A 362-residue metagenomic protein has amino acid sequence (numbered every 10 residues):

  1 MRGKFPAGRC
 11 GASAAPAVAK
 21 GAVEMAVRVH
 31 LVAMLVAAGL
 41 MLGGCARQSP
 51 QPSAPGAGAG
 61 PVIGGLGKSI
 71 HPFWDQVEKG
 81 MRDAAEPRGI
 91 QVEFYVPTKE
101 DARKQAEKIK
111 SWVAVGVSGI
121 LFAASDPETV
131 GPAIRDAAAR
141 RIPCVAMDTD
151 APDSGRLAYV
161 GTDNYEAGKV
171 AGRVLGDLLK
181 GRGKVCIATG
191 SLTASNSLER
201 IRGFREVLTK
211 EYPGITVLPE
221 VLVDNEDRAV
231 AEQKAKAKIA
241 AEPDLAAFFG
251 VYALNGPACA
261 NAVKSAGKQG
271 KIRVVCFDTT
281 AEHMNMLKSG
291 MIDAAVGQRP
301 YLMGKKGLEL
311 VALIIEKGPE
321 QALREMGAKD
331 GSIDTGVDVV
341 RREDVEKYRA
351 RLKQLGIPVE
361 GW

Functional and structural regions predicted by a protein language model:
M1-V62, R135-I142, G361-W362: Short, low-complexity disordered leader/linker segments with a strong preference for bacterial N-terminal type II
C45, A54-A59, S195-N196, V207-T209 (+2 more regions): Hinge/cleft segment of the Venus flytrap/periplasmic-binding protein
L66-K79, F94-K104, D126, T149 (+6 more regions): Hinge/beta->alpha junction and helix N-cap segments in small-molecule ligand-binding domains
I90, G116-G119, R140-C144, G155 (+5 more regions): Loop/turn elements at helix/coil->beta-strand transitions in domains of secreted/extracellular proteins
V113, F122-A138, F204, P219 (+1 more regions): Hydrophobic alpha-helical
V113, L175-K180, I239, G307 (+1 more regions): Short, hydrophobic alpha-helical segments
P127-E166, V174-D177, K184, G190 (+2 more regions): Flexible loop/hinge segments that line or gate small-molecule binding clefts
A246-G250, A260-K329, I333-G336, V340-K347: Exported/periplasmic ABC-transporter solute-binding proteins
